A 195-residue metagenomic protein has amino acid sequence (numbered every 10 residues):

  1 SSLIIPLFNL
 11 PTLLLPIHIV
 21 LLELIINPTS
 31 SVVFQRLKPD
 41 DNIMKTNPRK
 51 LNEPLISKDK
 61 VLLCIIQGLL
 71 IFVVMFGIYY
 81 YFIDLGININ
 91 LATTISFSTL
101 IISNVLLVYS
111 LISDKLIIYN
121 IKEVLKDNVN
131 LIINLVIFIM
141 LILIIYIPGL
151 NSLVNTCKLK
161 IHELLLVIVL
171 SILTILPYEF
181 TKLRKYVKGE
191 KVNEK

Functional and structural regions predicted by a protein language model:
S1-L116: Membrane-embedded transport module
I17, N90-F97, D127-N130, N134 (+1 more regions): Alpha-helical transmembrane segments of integral membrane proteins, emphasizing hydrophobic/aromatic residues
L22-I26, T99-L107, I137, L141-I144 (+1 more regions): Alpha-helical transmembrane segments of multi-pass membrane proteins
D59-L70, K126-M140: Select subsegments of transmembrane alpha-helices in polytopic membrane proteins, especially boundary-proximal
V74-F76, V136-N151: Hydrophobic alpha-helical transmembrane segments in multi-pass integral membrane proteins
I83-N88, I118-N120, G149-K158: Membrane-interface helix termini and inter-helical loops of multi-pass transporters
S113, F180-K191: Membrane-interface capping segments at transmembrane-helix boundaries
K158-T174: Membrane-interface transmembrane-helix boundary segments in multi-pass integral membrane proteins
